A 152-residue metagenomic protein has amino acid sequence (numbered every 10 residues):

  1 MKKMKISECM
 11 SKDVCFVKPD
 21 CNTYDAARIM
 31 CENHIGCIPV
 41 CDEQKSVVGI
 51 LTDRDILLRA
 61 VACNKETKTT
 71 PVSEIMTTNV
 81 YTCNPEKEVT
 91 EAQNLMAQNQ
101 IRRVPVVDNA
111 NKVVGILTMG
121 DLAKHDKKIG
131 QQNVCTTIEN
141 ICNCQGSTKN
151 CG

Functional and structural regions predicted by a protein language model:
M1-D13, T52-A97, M119-G152: Tandem CBS (Bateman) regulatory domains
K3-S11, C21-A26, V40-V47, G115 (+1 more regions): Short charge-dense sequence patches
F16-H34, C41, C83-Q100, V107 (+1 more regions): The conserved cystathionine-beta-synthase
M30-N33, I38-R54, M96, V104-G120: A glycine-centered beta-loop-beta connector
H34, K65-E66, I101, K112 (+1 more regions): A signal for specific C-terminal beta-sheet/loop modules enriched in small/flexible residues with GP/PG/PP motifs
